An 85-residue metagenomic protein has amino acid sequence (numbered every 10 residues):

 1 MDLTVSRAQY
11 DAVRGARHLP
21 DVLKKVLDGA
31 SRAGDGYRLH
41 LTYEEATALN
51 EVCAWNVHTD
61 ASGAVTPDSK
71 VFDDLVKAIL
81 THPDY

Functional and structural regions predicted by a protein language model:
M1-Y85: Positively charged, low-complexity terminal tracts and the immediately adjacent first secondary-structure elements
